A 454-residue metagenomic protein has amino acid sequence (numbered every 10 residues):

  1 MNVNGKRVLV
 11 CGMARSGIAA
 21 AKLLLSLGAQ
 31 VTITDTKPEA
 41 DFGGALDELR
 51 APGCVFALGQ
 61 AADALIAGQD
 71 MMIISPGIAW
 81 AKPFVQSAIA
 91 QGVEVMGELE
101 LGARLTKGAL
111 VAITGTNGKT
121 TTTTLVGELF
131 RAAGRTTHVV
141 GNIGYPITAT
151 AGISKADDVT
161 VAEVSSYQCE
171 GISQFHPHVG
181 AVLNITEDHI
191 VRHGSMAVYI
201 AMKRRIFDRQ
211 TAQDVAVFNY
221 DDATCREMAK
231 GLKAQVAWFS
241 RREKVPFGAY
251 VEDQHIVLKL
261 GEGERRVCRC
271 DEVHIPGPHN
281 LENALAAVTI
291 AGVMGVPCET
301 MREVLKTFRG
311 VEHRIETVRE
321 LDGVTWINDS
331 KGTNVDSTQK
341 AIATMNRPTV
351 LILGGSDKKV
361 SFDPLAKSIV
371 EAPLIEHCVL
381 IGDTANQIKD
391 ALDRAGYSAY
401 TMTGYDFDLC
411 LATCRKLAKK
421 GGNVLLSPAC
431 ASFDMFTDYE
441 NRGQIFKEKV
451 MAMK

Functional and structural regions predicted by a protein language model:
M1-G97, L101: N-terminal leader/targeting and accessory segments in enzymes
N2-R7, G17-L27, C268-I375: Nucleotide phosphate-binding/pyrophosphate-handling subdomain across enzymes that bind or process nucleotide phosphates
N4-R7, K107, G421: Phosphate-coordination loops involved in phosphoryl transfer and adenosine-cofactor binding
L23-S26, D63-A67, P76-Y220, T224-Q235 (+3 more regions): Phosphate-binding loop of NTP-binding sites
L24, M72, I113, N142 (+11 more regions): Residue-level signal for inorganic ion chemistry
Q30-K37, A216-Y220, I352-L353, P373-D383: Short internal beta-strands
T32-K37, G59-Q60, M96-E100, V140 (+5 more regions): Beta-strand->loop->alpha-helix junctions that form or flank phosphate-binding loops in nucleotide-handling enzymes
L46-R50, D363-G422: C-terminal helical cap/extension that packs against the catalytic core of soluble nucleotide-cofactor enzymes
